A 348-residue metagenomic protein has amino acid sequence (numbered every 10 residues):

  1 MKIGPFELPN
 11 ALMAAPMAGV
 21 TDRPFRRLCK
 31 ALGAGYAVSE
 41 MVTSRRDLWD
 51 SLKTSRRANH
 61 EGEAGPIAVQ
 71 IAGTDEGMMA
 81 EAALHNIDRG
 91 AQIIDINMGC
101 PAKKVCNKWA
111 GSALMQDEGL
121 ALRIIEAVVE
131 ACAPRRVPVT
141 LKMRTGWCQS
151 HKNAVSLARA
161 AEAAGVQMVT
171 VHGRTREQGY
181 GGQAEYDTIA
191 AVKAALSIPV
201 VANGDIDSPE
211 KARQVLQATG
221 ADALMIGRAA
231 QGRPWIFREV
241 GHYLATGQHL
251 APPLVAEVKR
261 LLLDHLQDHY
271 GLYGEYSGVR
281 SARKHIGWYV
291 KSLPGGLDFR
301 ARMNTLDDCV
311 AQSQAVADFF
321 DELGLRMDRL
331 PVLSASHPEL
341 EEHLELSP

Functional and structural regions predicted by a protein language model:
M1-K2, M17-Q92: Glycine-rich, positively charged N-terminal anion/phosphate-binding segment
M1-L12, R45-I67, C100-W109, A133-L141 (+1 more regions): N-terminal small/glycine-rich loop or linker at the start of catalytic domains across soluble metabolic enzymes
G4, L8, L12-M13, A18-P24 (+5 more regions): Alpha/beta catalytic cores of nucleotide-metabolism and tRNA/nucleoside-modifying enzymes
P5, R57-Q70, E126-V129, Y186 (+2 more regions): Mobile, glycine- and charge-enriched loop segments and immediately flanking short secondary-structure elements within
L12-P16, A37-S39, I67-I71, I94 (+4 more regions): Hydrophobic faces of well-ordered beta-strands that scaffold small-molecule active sites in alpha/beta enzyme cores
M17-G19, V42-S44, A72-T74, G99-P101 (+4 more regions): Active-site beta-loop-alpha junctions enriched in small/polar residues
A31, A80-I94, M98-A110, E118-I198 (+2 more regions): Alpha/beta enzyme core
M115: Aromatic- and acidic-residue-enriched carbohydrate-binding clefts of CAZyme catalytic domains
